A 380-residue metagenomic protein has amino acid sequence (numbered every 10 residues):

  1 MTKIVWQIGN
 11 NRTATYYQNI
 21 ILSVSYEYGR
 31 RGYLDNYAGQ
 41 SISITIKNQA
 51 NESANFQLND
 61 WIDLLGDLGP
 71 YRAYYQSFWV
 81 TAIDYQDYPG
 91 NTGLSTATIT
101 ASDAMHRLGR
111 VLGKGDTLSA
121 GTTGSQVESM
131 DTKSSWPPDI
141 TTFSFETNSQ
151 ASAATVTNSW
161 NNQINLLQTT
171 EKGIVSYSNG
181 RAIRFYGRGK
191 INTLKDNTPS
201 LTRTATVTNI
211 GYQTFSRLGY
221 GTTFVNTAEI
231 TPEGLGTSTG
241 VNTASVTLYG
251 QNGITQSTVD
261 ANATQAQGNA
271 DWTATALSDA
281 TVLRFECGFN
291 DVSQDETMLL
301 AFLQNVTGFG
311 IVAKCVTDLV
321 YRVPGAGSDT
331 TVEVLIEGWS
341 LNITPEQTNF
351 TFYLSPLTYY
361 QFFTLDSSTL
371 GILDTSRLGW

Functional and structural regions predicted by a protein language model:
M1-T15, L118, N162-T170, I174-L335 (+2 more regions): Acidic, small/polar-enriched beta strand-loop surface segments
T2-G39, Y212: Solvent-exposed edge beta-strands and adjacent loop segments that serve as assembly or binding interfaces
T2-K3, Y16-Y17, L34-A38, K47-T141 (+2 more regions): Surface-exposed cap/loop segments at beta↔alpha junctions
D35-S53, R284, T297-L300, Q304: Autoprocessing Asn-cyclization modules and mimics
S43-Q49, L65, V316-R322: Generic short beta-strand segments
R72, Q86-G221, D329: Charged- and aromatic-enriched interaction segments used to assemble and dock large macromolecular complexes
